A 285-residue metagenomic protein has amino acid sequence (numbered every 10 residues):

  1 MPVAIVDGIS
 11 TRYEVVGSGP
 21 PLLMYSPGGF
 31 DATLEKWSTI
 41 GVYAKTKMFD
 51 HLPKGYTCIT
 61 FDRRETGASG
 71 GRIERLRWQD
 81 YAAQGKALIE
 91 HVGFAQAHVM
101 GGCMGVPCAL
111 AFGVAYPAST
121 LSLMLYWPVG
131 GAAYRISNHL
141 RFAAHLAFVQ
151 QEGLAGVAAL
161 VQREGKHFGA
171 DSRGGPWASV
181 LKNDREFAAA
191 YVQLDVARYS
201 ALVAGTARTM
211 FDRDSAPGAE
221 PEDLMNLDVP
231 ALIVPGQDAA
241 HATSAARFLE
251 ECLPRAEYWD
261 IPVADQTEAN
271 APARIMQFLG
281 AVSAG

Functional and structural regions predicted by a protein language model:
V6-G70: Conserved HGGG/HGGXW glycine-rich cap/lid loop of the alpha/beta-hydrolase fold
Q79-A97: Conserved acidic catalytic loop of the alpha/beta-hydrolase fold
G101-G105, A109: Gly/Ala-rich beta-loop-alpha elbow adjacent to hydrolase catalytic centers
V114-A115, S119-E152: Flexible "cap/lid" loop of the alpha/beta hydrolase fold
P176-A219: Hydrophobic, aromatic-rich cap/lid helix
N226-L227, I233-P235: Short beta-strand/loop motif that positions the catalytic acidic residue of the alpha/beta-hydrolase fold
A239-A245: Conserved alpha/beta-hydrolase "acid-adjacent" motif
P254-G285: Catalytic active-site module of serine/aspartate enzymes centered on a nucleophile-bearing elbow/loop
